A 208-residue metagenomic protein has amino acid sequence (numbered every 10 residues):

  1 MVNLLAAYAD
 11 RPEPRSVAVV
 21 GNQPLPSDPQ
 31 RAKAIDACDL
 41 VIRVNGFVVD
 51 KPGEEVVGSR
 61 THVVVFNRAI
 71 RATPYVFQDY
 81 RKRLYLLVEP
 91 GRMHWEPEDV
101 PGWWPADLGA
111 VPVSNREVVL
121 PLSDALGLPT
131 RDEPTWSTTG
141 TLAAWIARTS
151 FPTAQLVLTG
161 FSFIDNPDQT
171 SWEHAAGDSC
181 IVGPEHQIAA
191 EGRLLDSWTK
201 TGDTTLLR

Functional and structural regions predicted by a protein language model:
M1-R208: Metal-ion/cofactor- or nucleotide/acyl-coenzyme-handling active-site neighborhoods
